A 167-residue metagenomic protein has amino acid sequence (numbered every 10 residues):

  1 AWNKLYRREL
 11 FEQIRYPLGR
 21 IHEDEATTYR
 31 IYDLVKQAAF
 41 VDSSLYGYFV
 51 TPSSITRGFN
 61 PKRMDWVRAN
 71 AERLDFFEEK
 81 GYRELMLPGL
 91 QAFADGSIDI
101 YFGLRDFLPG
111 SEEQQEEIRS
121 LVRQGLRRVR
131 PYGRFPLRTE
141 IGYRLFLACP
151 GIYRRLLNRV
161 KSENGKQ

Functional and structural regions predicted by a protein language model:
A1-R63: Conserved nucleotide-sugar donor-binding catalytic segment
D33-V35, I55, S97-I100, L145 (+2 more regions): Short amphipathic alpha-helical patches
S43-T51, R57-E84, S97-R130: Catalytic core of nucleotide-sugar-dependent glycosyltransferases
E84-A92: All-alpha amphipathic helical-bundle segments outside canonical DNA-binding/catalytic cores that form hydrophobic
F107-Q167: Membrane-interface aromatic/basic loop that binds lipid-linked glycans or pyrophosphate carriers, typified by
